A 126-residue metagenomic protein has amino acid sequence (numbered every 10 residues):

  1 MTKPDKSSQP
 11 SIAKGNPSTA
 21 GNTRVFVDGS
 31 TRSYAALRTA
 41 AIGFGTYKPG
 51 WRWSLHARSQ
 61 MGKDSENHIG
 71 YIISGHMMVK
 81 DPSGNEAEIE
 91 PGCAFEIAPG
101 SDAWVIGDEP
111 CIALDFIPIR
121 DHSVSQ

Functional and structural regions predicted by a protein language model:
M1-T46, S54, S59-Q60: A short, N-terminal "cap"/entry segment at the start of jelly-roll beta-barrel domains of the cupin/DSBH fold
G29, G50, G84-E86: Detector for glycine-centered tight turns/loop "hinges" at secondary-structure junctions
G43, N85-A87, I112: Short beta-strand segments
G45-Y47, G70, F95: Conserved GNAT-family N-acetyltransferase fold
R52-W53, G75-K80, A103: Short beta-strand segments in beta-sandwich/barrel cores
G62-V79: Short, conserved beta-strand element in jelly-roll/cupin
P82-G100: Short acidic-glycine-tyrosine-enriched beta hairpin
A98-V124: Ligand-binding loop in jelly-roll beta-barrel domains
